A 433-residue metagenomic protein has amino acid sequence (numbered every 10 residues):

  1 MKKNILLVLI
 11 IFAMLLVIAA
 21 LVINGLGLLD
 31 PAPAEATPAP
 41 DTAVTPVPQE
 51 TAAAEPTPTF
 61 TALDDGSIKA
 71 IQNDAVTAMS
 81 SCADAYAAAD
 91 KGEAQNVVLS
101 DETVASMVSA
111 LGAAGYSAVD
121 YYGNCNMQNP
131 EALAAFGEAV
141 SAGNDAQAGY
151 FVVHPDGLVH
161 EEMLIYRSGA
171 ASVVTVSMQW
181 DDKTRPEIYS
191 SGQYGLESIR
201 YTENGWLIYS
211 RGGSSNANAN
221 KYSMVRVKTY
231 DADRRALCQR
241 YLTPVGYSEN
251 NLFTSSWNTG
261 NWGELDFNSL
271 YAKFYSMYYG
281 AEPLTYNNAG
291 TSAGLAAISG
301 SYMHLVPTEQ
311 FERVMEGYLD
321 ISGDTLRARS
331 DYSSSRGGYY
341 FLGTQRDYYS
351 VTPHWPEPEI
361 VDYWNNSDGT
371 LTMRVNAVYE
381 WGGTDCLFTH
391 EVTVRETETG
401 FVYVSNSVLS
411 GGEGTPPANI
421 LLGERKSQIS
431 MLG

Functional and structural regions predicted by a protein language model:
M1-K2: N-terminal hydrophobic targeting signals that begin at the initiator methionine
I5-L28: Sec-dependent N-terminal signal peptides of Gram-positive bacterial secreted proteins and lipoproteins
L29-G433: Mature, Sec-exported extracytoplasmic domains of Gram-positive
